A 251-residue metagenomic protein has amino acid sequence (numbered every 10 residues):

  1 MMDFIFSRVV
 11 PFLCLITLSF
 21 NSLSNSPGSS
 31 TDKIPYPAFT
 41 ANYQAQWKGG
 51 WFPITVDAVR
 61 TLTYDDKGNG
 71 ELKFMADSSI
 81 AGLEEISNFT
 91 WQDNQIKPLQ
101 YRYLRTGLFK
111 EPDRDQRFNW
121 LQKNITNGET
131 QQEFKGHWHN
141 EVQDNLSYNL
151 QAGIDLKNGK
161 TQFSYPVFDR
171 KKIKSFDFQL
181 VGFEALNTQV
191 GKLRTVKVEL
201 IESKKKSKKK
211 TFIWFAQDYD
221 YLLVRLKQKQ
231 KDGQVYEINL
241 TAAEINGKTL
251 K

Functional and structural regions predicted by a protein language model:
M1-V10: Bacterial N-terminal signal peptides that target proteins for export
S7, N25, Y148-N149, G153 (+1 more regions): A generic signature of intrinsically disordered, low-complexity regions enriched in glycine/proline and charged/polar
S19-S22: N-terminal signal peptide c-region/cleavage motif recognized by signal peptidases
S26-F118, K157-K251: Acidic, serine/threonine-rich low-complexity disordered tracts
E111-D155: Hydrophobic, well-structured mid-protein blocks that either form specific transmembrane helices
